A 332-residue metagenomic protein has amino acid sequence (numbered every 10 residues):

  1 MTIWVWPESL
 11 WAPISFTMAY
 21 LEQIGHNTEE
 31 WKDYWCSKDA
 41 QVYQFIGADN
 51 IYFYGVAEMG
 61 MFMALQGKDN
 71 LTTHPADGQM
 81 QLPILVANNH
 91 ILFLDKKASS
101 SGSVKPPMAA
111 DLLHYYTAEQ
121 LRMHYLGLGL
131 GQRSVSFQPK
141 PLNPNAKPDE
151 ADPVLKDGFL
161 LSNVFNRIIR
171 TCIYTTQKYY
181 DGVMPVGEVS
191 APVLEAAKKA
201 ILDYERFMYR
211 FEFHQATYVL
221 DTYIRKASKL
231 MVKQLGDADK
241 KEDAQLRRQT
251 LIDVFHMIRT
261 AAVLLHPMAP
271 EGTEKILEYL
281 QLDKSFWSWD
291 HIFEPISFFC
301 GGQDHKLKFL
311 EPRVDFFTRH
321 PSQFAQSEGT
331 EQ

Functional and structural regions predicted by a protein language model:
M1-Q44, A48, A57: Active-site cores that bind ATP or allylic diphosphates and position pyrophosphate for catalysis
M1-W4, G60, N70-V104: Active-site and channel-lining beta-strand-loop segments that bind or position nucleotide-derived/phosphorylated
T2-W6, D49-N50, L112-L113, D149-V164 (+3 more regions): Secondary-structure capping and boundary motifs in well-ordered enzyme cores
P7-L10, I14, L85-N88, Q120-L128 (+3 more regions): Short alpha-helical scaffolding segments that buttress acidic/His motifs in well-ordered protein cores
E30, I169-Y204, I224, S228-D243: Conserved, charged catalytic cores of large soluble enzymes
W35-G47, Q138-G158, E205, D243-L246: Glycine- and acidic
H90-V189, W287, F299-G301: Catalytic adenosine-cofactor/nucleotide-binding cores of aminoacyl-tRNA synthetases and other
D221, R225-Q332: Basic, alpha-helical terminal appendages of large translation-related enzymes
